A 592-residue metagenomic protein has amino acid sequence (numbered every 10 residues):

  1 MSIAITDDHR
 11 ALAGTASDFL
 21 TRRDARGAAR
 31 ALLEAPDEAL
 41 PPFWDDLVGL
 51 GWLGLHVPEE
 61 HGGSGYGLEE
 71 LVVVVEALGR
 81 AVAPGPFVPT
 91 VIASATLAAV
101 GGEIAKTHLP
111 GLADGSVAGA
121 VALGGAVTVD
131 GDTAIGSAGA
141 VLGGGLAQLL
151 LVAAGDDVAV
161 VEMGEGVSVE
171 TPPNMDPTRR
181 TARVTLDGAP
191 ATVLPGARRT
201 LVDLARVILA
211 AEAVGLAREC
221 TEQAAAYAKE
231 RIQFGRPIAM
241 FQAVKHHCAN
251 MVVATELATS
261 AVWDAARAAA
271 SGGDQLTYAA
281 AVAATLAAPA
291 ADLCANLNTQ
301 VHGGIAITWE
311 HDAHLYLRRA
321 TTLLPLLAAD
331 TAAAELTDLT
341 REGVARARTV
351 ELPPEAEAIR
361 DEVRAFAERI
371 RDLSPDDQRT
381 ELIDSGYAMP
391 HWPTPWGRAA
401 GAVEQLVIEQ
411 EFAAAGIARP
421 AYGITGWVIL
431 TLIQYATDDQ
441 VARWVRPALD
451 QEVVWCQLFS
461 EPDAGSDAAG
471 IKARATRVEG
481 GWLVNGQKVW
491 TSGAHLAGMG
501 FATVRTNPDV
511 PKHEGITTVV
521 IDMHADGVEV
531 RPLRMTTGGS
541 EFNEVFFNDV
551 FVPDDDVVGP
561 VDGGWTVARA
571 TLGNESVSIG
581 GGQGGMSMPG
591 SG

Functional and structural regions predicted by a protein language model:
S2, V73, I92, G304-E368 (+4 more regions): Glycine-rich phosphate/cofactor-binding loops in nucleotide/flavin-utilizing enzymes
S2-G14, G79-R80, V169-E256, R348-P354 (+2 more regions): Glycine-rich beta->alpha junctions and the first turn(s) of the following alpha-helix
G27-A35, Q233, V252-L286, Q300-H302: C-terminal helix-coil-helix/basic helical segment that borders enzyme active sites and/or dimer interfaces and provides
G49-K106, Y387-R446, D450-Q451, G493-M499: Internal helix-loop-helix
D114-G125, V152, Q451-F459: A short, Trp-centered hydrophobic/proline-enriched beta-strand micro-motif
A122, S137-S168, P172, N485-L533 (+1 more regions): A short core secondary-structure module
V127-V129, A473-T476: A structural signal for short hydrophobic beta-strand segments in well-ordered beta-sheet cores
A464-D467, G481-W482, T491: Hydrophobic, small-residue-rich alpha-helical packing segments that form membrane-like cores
